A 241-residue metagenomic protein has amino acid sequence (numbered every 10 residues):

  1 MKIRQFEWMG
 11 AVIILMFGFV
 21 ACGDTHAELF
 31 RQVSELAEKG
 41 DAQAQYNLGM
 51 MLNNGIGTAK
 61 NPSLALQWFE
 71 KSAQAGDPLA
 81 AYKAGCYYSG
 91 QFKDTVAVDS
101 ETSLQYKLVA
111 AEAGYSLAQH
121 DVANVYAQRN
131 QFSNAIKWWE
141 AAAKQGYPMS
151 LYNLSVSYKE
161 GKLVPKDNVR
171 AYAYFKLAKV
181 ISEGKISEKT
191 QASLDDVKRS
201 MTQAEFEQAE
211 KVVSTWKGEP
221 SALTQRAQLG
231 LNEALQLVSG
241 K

Functional and structural regions predicted by a protein language model:
H26-S34, A42, Y46-M50, Y82-C86 (+3 more regions): Alpha-helical tetratricopeptide repeat
E38-D41, N54-I56, N61, Q74-P78 (+6 more regions): Short helix-capping/linker turns of helical repeat alpha-solenoids
G49-N54, K83-F92, H120-R129, N153-E160 (+2 more regions): Hydrophobic face of amphipathic alpha-helices that form TPR/SEL1-like repeat modules and related alpha-solenoid
P78, K83-E101, Q105-Y147: Alpha-helical adaptor scaffolds
I186-K241: Terminal, low-structured helical/coil segments at or just beyond the last alpha-helical repeat
